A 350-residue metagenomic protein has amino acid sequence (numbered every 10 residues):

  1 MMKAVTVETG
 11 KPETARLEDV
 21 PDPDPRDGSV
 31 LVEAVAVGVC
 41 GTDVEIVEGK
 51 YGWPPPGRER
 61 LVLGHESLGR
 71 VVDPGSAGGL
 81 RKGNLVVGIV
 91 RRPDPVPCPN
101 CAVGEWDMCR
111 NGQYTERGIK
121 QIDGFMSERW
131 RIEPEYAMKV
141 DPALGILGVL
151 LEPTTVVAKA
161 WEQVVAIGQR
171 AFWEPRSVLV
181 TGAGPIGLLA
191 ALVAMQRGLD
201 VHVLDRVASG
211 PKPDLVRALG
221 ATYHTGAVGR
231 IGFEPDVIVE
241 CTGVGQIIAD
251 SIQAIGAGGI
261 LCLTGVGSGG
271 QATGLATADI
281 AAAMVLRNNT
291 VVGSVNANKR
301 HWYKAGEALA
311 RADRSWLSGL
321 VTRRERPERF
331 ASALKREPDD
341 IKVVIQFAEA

Functional and structural regions predicted by a protein language model:
M2, A249, K299-A350: C-terminal hydrophobic helical "lid"/dimerization subdomain of Rossmann-like NAD(P)H-dependent oxidoreductases
P23-V37, G52-P99, D141-A143: Glycine-rich beta-strand-centered segment in the early N-terminal region that forms part of a ligand/cofactor-binding
E66, N84-L85, N100, R129 (+3 more regions): Residue-level marker of beta-strand positions
G83, L144-V228: Mid-domain Rossmann-like dinucleotide-binding core that forms the NAD(H)/NADP(H) cofactor-binding site
P95-V178: NAD(P)H dinucleotide-binding glycine-rich loop of Rossmann-like/cofactor-binding domains, especially the beta1-alpha1
I167-E174, R217-N289: Glycine-rich cofactor phosphate-binding loops and adjacent beta1-alpha1 units of small-molecule cofactor enzyme domains
D205-S209, G267, A297: Residues in the short beta-alpha loop(s) of Rossmann-like NAD(P)-binding domains
Q271-V321: C-terminal substrate-binding/catalytic core of Rossmann-like NAD(P)-dependent dehydrogenases/reductases
